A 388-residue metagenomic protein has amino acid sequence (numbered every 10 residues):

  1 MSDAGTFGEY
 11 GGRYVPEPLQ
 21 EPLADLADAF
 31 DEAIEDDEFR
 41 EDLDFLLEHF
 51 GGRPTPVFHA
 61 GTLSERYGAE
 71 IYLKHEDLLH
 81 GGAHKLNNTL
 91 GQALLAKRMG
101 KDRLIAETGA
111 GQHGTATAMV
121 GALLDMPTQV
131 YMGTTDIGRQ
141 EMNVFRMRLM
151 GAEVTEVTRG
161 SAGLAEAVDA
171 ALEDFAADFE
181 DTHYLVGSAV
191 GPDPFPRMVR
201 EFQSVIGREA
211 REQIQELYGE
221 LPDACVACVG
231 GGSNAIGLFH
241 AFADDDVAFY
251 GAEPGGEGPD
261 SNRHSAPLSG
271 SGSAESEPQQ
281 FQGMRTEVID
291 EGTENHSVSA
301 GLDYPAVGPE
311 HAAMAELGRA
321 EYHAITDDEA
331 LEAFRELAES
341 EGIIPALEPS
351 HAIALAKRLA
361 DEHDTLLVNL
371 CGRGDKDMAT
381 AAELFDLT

Functional and structural regions predicted by a protein language model:
M1-G11, E17, A24-K101: Positively charged, low-complexity intrinsically disordered leader regions
G12, P56, L73, K85 (+12 more regions): Buried hydrophobic positions in well-ordered alpha/beta secondary-structure cores of metabolic enzymes
H80, N88, R98-G133, L221-N234 (+2 more regions): A short, small-residue-rich loop immediately preceding and capping a beta-strand
G82, L86-Q92, A106-L124, G138-E141 (+4 more regions): Short glycine/serine/threonine-rich phosphate/pyrophosphate-binding segments that cradle anionic phosphate groups
R103-I105, H113-A171, D260-G272, T380-D386: Active-site-proximal loop->helix
E166-D174, D181, V190-D246: Glycine-rich ThDP/TPP pyrophosphate-binding loop and its adjacent helix/strand module within ThDP-dependent enzymes
V168-P194, M198, D246-V247, G251-I343 (+1 more regions): Active-site/ligand-binding loops adjacent to catalytic centers
V229-S233, G237, D327-L387: Claisen-condensing/thiolase-fold acyl-transfer catalytic domains that form or cleave C-C bonds in fatty acid
